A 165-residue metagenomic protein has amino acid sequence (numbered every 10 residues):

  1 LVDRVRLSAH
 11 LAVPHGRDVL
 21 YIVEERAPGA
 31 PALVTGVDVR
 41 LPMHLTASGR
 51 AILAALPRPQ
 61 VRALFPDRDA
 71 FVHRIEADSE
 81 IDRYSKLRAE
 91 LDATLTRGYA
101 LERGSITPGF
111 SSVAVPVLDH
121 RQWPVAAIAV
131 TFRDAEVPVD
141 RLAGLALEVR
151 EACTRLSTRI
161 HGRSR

Functional and structural regions predicted by a protein language model:
L1-R26, P59, G144-R165: Intrinsically disordered, low-complexity terminal regulatory regions
H10, L20, A51-L53, S111 (+1 more regions): Residues embedded in well-ordered beta-strands
H10-A12, P42, E102, A127: Structural detector of well-ordered beta-strand residues that form the stable sheet scaffold of enzyme domains
V13, V23-E24, T35, L45 (+1 more regions): Residue-level recognition of conserved beta-strand positions in structured domain cores
I22-E25, A55, D67, A127-R133: Generic beta-structure capping elements
R26-A27, S48, A135: Residue-level signature for short turns and capping positions that connect secondary-structure elements
A30-I106: Short, solvent-exposed recognition segments
A77-C153: Extended hydrophobic
